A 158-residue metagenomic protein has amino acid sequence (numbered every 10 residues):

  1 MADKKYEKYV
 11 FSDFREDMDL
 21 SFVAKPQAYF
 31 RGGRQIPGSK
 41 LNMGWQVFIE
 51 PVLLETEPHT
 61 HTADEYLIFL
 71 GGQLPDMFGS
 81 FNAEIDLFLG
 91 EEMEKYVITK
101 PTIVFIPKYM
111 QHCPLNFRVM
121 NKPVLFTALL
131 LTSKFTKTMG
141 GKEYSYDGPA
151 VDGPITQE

Functional and structural regions predicted by a protein language model:
M1-F14, L115-E158: Double-stranded beta-helix
M1-P58: A short, N-terminal "cap"/entry segment at the start of jelly-roll beta-barrel domains of the cupin/DSBH fold
K40, A63-E65, N82-E84, M93 (+1 more regions): Extracellular structured ligand-interaction cores
W45, L67, I103-F105, A128: Conserved hydrophobic/aromatic beta-strand scaffold that supports enzyme active sites
P51, L74-D76, M93, H112 (+2 more regions): Residues that cap or initiate secondary-structure elements
V52-Y66, L74-A83: A short beta-loop-beta micro-motif enriched in histidine and acidic residues
F69-T99, K137-G141: A short beta-strand-loop-beta hairpin characteristic of the jelly-roll/cupin
G90-E92, Y96-F117: Conserved metal-binding segment of the jelly-roll/cupin
